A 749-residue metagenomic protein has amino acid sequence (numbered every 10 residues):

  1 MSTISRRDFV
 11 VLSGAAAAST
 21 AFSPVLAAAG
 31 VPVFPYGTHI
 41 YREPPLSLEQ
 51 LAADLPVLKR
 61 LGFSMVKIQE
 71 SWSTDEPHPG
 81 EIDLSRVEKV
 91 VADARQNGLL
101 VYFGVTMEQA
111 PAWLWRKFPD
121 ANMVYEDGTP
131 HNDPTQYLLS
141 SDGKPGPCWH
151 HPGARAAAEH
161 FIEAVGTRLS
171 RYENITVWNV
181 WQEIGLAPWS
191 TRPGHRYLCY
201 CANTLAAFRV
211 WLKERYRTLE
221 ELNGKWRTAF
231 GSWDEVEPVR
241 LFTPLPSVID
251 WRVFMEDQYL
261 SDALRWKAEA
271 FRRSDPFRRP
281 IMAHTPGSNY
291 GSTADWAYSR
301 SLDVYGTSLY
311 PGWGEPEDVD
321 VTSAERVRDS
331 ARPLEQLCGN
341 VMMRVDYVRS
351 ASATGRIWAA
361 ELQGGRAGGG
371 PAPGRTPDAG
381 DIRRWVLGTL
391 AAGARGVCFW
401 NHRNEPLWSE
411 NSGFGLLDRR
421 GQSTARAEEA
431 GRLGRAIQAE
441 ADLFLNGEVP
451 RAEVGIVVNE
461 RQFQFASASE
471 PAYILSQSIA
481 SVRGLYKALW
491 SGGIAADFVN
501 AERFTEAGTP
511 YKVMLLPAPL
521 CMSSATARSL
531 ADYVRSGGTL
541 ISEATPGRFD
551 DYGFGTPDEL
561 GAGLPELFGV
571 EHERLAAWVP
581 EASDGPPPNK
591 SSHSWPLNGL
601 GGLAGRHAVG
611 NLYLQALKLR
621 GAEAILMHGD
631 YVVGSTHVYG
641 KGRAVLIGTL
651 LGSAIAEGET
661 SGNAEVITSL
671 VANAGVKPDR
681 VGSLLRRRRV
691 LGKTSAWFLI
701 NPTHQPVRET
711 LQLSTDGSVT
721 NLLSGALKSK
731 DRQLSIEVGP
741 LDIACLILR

Functional and structural regions predicted by a protein language model:
S2, D8-A27: N-terminal export signals
A27-M65: N-terminal carbohydrate-binding accessory modules
G37-P45, S71-L84, S140-A157, P246-S261 (+5 more regions): The substrate-binding groove and active-site-proximal loops of carbohydrate-active enzymes, especially glycoside
E43-K59, H78-A92, H160, D262-W266 (+2 more regions): Aromatic- and glycine-enriched glycan-recognition loops and surfaces that form the carbohydrate-binding subsites
D54-K59, I68-H131, K267-S274: Aromatic-lined substrate-binding rim segments of carbohydrate-active enzymes
E126-M343, Y347: Polysaccharide-binding and catalytic clefts of secreted carbohydrate-active enzymes
M282-G484, R574-A576, P586-N589, P596-G599 (+5 more regions): Hydrophobic targeting/anchoring helices
P517-R749: A conserved amphipathic helix/loop scaffold that creates a polar/acidic microenvironment used either to coordinate
